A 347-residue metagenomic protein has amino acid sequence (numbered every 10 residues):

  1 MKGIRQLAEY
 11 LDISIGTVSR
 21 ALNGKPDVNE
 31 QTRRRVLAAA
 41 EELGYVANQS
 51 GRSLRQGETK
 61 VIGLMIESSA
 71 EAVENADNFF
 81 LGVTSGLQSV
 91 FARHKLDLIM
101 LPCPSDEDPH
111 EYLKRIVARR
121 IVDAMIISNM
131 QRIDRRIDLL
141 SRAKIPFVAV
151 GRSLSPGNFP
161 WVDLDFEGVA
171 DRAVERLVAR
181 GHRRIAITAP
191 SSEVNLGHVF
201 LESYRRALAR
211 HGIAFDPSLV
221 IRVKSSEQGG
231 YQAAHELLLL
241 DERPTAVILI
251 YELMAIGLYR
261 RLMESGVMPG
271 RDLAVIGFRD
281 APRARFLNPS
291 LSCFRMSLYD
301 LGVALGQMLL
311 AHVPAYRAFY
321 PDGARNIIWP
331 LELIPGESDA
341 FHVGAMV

Functional and structural regions predicted by a protein language model:
M1-K60, M346-V347: N-terminal helix-turn-helix DNA-binding module of bacterial transcription factors
V46-E111: Amphipathic helical "hinge" segments at domain boundaries
S69-L81, M100-P109, V162-R172, T188-H235 (+4 more regions): Hinge/beta->alpha junction and helix N-cap segments in small-molecule ligand-binding domains
P109-I121, Y231-E242: Short, well-structured alpha-helical segments in soluble
V122-S128, A186-T188, V220, D241-Y251 (+1 more regions): Periplasmic-binding protein-like
S128-R172, L253, R279-L291: Flexible loop/hinge segments that line or gate small-molecule binding clefts
H235-V347: Flexible loop/turn connectors
